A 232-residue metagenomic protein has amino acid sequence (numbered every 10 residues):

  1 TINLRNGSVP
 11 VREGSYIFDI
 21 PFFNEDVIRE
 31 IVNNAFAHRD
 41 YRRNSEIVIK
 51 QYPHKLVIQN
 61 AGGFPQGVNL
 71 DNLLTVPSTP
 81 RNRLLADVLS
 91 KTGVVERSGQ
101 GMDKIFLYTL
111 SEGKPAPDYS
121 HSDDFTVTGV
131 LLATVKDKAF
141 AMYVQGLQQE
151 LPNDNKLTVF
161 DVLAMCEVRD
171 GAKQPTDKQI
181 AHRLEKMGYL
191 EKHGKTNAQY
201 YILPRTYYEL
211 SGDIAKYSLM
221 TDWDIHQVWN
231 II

Functional and structural regions predicted by a protein language model:
T1-I232: C-terminal regulatory or interaction extensions
